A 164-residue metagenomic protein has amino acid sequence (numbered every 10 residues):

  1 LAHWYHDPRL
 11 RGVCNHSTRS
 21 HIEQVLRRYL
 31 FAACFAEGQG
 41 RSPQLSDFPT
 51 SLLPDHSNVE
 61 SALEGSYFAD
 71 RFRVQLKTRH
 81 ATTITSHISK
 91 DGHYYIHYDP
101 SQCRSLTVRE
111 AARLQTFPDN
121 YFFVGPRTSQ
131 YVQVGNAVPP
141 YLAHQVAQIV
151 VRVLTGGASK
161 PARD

Functional and structural regions predicted by a protein language model:
L1-D164: C-terminal target-recognition/interaction regions appended to catalytic cores
